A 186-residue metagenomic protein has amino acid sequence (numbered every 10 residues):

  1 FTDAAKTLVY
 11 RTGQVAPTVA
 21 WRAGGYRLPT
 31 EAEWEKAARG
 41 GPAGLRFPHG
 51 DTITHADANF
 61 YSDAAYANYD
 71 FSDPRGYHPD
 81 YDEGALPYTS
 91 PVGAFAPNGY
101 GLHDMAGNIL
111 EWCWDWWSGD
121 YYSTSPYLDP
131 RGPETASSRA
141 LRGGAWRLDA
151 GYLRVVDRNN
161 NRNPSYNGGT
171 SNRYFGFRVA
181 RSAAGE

Functional and structural regions predicted by a protein language model:
F1-R162, S171-R173: Functional-site microenvironments in short loops/helix caps that host divalent-cation chemistry
S171-E186: Short, structured beta-strand segments at or near domain termini in extracellular proteins/domains
